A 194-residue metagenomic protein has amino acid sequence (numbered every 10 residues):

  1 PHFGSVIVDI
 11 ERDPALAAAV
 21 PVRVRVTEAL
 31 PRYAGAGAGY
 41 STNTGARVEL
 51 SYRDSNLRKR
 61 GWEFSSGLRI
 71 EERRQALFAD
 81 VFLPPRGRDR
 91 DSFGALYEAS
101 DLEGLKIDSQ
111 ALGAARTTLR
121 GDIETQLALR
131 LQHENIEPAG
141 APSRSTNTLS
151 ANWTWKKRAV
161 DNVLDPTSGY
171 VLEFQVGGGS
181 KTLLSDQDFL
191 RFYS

Functional and structural regions predicted by a protein language model:
P1-Q175: Gram-negative/organellar outer-membrane beta-barrel architecture
K106, D186-Q187: Generic detection of long, well-ordered alpha-helical segments
V171-G179, Q187-S194: Transmembrane beta-barrel strand/turn architecture of Gram-negative outer membrane proteins
